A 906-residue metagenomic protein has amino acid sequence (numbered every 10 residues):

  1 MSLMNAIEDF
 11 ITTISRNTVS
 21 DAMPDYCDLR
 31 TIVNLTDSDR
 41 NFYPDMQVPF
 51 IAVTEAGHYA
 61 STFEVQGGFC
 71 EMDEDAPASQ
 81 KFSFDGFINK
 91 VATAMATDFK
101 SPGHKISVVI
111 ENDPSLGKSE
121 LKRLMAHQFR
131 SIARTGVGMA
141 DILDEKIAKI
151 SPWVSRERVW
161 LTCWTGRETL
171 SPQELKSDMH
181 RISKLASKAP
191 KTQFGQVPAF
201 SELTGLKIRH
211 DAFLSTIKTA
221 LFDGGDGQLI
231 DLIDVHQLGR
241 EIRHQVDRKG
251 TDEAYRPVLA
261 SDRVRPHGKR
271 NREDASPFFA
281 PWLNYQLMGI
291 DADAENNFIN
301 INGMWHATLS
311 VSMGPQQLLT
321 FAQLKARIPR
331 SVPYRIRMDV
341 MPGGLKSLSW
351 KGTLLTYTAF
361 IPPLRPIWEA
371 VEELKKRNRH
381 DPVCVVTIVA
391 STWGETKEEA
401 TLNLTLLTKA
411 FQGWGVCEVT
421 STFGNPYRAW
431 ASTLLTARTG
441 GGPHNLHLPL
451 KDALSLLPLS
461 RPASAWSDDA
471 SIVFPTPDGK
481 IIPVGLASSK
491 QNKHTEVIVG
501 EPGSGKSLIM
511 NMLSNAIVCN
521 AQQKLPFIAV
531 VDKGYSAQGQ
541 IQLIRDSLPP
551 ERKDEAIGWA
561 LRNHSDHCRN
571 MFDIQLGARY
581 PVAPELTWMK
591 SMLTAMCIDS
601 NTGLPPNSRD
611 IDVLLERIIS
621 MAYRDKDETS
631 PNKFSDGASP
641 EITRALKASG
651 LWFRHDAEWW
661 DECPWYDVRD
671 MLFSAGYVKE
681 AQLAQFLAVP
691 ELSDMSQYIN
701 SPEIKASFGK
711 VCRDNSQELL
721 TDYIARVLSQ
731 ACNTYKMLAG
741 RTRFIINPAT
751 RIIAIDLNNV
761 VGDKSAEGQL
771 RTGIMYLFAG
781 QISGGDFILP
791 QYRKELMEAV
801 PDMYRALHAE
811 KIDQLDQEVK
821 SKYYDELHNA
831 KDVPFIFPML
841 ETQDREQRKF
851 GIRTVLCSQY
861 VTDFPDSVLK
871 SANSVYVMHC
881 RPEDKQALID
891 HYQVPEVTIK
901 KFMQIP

Functional and structural regions predicted by a protein language model:
S2-R438: Extended, folded cores of ATP/NTP-driven motor/assembly subunits in large transport and secretion machines
I51-A52, E64-C70, P77-D98, S467-A560: Glycine-rich phosphate-binding loop of nucleotide-binding enzymes
F63, I753-I755, K822: Hydrophobic positions in the central parallel beta-sheet of the AAA+
G68-E74, V109-Q128, M512, C519-P631: Switch/coupling segment of Walker-type NTPase motor domains
I147-F194, H380, N563-Q730: Helical/strand "switch-coupling" subdomains that flank nucleotide/phosphate-binding cores, especially in P-loop NTPases
W282, S464-D469, Y677-T750, A754-L770 (+2 more regions): Flexible, glycine/threonine-enriched loop-and-boundary segments that flank and lead into catalytic domains of large
G344, K480-I481, S488-S504, M510-S514 (+2 more regions): Conserved P-loop NTPase motor cores
W414-N492, K506, L513-A516: Phosphate-binding P-loop/Walker A region and its immediate neighborhood
